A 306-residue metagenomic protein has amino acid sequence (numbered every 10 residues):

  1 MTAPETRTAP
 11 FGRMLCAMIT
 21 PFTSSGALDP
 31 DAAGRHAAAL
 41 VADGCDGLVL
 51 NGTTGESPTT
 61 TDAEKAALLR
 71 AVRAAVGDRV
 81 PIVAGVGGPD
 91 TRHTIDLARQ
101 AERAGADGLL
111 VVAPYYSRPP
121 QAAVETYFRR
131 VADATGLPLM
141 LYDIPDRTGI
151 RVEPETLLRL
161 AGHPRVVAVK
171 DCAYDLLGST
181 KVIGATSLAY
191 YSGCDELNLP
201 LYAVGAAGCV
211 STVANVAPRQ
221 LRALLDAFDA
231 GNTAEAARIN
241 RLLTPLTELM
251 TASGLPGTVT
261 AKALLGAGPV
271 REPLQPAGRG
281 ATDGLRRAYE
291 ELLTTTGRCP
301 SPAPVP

Functional and structural regions predicted by a protein language model:
T2-G149, R159, C299: Active-site beta->alpha loop and helix N-cap motifs at the rims of alpha/beta catalytic domains
A9, R13, A17-T20, P114 (+6 more regions): Flexible, active-site-adjacent loop/turn segments at secondary-structure boundaries
A33, K65, L69, T94 (+6 more regions): A general structural signal for well-ordered alpha-helical segments in protein cores
D133-A134, P145-T247, T251: Catalytic alpha/beta core domains of metabolic enzymes, predominantly
D143, R165, R271, Q275: Glycine-rich phosphate-binding "P-loop"
Y202-P306: Structured C-terminal cap/extension of enzyme domains
